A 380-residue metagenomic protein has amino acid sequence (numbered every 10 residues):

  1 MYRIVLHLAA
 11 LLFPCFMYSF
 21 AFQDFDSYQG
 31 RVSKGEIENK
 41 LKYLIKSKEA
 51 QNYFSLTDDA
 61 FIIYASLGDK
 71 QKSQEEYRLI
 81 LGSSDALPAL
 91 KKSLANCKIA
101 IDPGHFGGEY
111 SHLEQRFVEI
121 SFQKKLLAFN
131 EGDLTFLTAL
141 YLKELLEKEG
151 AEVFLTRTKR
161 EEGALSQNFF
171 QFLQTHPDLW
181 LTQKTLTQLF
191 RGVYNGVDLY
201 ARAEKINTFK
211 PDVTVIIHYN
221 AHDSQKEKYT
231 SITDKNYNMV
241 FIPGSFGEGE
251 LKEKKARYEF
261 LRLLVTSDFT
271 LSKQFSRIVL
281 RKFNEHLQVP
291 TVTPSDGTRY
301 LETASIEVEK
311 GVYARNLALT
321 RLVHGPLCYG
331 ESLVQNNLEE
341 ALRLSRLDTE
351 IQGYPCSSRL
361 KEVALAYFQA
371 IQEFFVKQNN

Functional and structural regions predicted by a protein language model:
M1-I4: Positively charged n-region of N-terminal signal peptides that target proteins for export
H7-F16: Bacterial N-terminal signal peptides
F22-Y110: Non-catalytic propeptide/linker segments at domain boundaries
L87-A203, F209-P211, Y219-N220, S224-E227 (+3 more regions): Active-site histidine-acidic residue metal-binding/catalytic motifs, centered on HxH/HExxH-like signatures
A128-A139, G192-L199, T208, T233 (+4 more regions): Solvent-exposed, acidic/flexible segments
Y141-E152, K205-D212, I217-N220, I278-P290 (+1 more regions): Structured segments of extracytoplasmic/periplasmic soluble domains in secreted or envelope-associated proteins
T214-L271, I278: Catalytic-core segments of hydrolase enzymes
S245, R257-T270, Q274-S276, L280-N380: Active-site-adjacent mobile loop/cap segments within catalytic or ligand-binding domains
